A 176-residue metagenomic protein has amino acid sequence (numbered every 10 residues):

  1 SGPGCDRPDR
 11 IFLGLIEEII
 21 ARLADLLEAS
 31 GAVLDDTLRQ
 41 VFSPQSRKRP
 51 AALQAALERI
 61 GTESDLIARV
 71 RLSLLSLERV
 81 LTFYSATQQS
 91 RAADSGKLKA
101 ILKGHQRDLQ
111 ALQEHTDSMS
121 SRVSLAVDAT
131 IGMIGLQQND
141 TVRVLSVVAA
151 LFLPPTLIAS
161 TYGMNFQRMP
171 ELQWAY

Functional and structural regions predicted by a protein language model:
S1-G132: Extended amphipathic alpha-helical scaffolding segments in membrane-proximal extra-membrane regions of membrane
R107-Y176: Hydrophobic alpha-helical transmembrane segments and their immediately adjacent juxtamembrane loops
